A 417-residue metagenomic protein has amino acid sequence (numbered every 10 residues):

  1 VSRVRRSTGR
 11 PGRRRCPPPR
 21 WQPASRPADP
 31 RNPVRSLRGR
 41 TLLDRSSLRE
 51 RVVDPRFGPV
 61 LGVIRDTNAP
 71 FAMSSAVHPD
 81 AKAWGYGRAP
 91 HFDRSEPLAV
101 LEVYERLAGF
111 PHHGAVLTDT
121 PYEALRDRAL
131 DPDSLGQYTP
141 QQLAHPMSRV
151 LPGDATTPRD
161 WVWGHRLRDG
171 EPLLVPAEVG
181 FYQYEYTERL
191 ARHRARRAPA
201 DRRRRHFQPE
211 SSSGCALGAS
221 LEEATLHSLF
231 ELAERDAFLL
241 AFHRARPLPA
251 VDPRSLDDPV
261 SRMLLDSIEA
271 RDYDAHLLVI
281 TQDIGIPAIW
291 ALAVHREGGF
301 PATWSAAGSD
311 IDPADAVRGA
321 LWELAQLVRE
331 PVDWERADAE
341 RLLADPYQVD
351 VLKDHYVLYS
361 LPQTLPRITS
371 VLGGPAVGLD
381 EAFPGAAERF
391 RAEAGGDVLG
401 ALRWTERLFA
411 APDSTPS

Functional and structural regions predicted by a protein language model:
V1-V4, Q22: Short amphipathic, helix-prone segments within low-complexity/disordered or flexible regions
G9-S417: Helix-biased "structured C-terminal domain" signature
